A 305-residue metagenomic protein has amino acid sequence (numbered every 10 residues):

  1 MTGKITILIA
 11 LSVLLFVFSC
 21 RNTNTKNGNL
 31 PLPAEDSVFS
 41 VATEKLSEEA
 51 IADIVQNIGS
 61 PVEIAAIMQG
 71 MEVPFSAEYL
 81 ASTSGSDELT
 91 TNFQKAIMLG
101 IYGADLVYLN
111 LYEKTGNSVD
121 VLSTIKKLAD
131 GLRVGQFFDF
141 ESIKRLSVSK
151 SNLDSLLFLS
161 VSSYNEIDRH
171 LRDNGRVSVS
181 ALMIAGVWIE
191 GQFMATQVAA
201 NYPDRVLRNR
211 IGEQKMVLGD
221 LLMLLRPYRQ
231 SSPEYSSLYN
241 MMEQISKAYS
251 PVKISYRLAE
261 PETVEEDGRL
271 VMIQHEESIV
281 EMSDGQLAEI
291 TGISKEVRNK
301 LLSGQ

Functional and structural regions predicted by a protein language model:
M1-I9: Bacterial N-terminal signal peptides that target proteins for export
F16-S19: C-terminal motif of bacterial Sec signal peptides marking the signal peptidase cleavage site
R21-N24: Bacterial signal peptide processing site
N29-R145: N-terminal Sec/ER secretory leader and immediately downstream segment of secreted/extracellular precursors
L106-E113, L132, L171-N174, A195-P203 (+4 more regions): Secondary-structure edge/capping motif, primarily at the C-terminal ends of alpha-helices and the immediately following
V119-T124, I143, L182, R208-G212 (+2 more regions): Short, charged, amphipathic alpha-helical segments
N152-Y239: Extended amphipathic alpha-helical interaction segments
P227-Q305: A cross-kingdom marker for long, charged
